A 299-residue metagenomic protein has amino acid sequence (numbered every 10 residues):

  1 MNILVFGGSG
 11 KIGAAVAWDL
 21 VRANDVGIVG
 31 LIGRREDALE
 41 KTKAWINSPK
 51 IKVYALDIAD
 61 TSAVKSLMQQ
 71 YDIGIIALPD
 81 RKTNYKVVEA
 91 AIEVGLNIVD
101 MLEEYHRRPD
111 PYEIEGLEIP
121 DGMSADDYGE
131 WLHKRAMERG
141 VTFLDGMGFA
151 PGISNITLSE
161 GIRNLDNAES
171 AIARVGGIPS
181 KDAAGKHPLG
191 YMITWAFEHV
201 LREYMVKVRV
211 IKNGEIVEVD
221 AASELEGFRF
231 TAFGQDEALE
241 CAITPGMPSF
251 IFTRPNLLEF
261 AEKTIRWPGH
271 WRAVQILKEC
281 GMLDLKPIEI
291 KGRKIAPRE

Functional and structural regions predicted by a protein language model:
I3-D19: N-terminal Rossmann NAD(P)H-binding glycine-rich loop of SDR-like oxidoreductase domains
I28-G30: Short beta-strand element of Class I
G33-D37: Helix N-cap at the beta1-alpha1 junction of Rossmann-like dinucleotide-binding domains, i.e., the first residues
K41-I51: Short, conserved SAM-binding/catalytic segment of Class I S-adenosyl-L-methionine-dependent methyltransferases
A55-I73, K82-T83: Conserved Rossmann-fold cofactor-binding substructure of NAD(P)-dependent oxidoreductases
D72-I76, I98-D100: N-terminal Rossmann-like NAD(P) cofactor-binding module of classical short-chain dehydrogenase/reductase
K82-N84, V88-W195: Glycine-/Pro-rich loop/turn segments that contact NAD(P) or position catalytic residues in Rossmann-like domains
R163-E299: C-terminal catalytic/substrate-binding lobe primarily of soluble NAD(P)-dependent oxidoreductases
